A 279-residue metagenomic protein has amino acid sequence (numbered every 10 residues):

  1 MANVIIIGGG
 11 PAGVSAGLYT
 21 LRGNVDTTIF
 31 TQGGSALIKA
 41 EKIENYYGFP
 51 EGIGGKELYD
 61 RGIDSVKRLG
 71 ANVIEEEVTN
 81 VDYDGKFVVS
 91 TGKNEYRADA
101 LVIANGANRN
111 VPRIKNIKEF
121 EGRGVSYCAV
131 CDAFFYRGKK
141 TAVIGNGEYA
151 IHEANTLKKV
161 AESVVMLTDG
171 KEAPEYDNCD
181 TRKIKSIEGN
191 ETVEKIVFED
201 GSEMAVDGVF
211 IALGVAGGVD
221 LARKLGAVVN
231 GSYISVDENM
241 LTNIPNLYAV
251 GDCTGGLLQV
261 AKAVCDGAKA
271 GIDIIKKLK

Functional and structural regions predicted by a protein language model:
M1-I5, V73-G138, F210, I234-E238 (+1 more regions): FAD-binding core/adjacent interface of flavoenzyme oxidoreductases
A2-D60, S65, K139-A173: Beta1-alpha1 glycine-rich phosphate/pyrophosphate-binding loop at the start of Rossmann-like nucleotide-binding domains
S15, Y19-T20, L101, T156-L157 (+3 more regions): Hydrophobic/aromatic ligand-binding patch that stacks against planar heteroaromatic rings of cofactors or nucleotides
A16, K39, Y83, P112-I114 (+4 more regions): Short glycine-/acidic-enriched loop or helix-start segments at secondary-structure transitions that form or flank
L18, G23, Y46-F49, S65 (+7 more regions): Change "in soluble alpha/beta enzymes" to "in soluble alpha/beta proteins
L37, V66-D84, V88-S90, Y96 (+2 more regions): A Rossmann-like FAD-binding core segment of flavoenzymes
N108, R113, E119-F135, L213-L258 (+3 more regions): FAD-site-proximal beta/loop scaffold in flavoenzymes
